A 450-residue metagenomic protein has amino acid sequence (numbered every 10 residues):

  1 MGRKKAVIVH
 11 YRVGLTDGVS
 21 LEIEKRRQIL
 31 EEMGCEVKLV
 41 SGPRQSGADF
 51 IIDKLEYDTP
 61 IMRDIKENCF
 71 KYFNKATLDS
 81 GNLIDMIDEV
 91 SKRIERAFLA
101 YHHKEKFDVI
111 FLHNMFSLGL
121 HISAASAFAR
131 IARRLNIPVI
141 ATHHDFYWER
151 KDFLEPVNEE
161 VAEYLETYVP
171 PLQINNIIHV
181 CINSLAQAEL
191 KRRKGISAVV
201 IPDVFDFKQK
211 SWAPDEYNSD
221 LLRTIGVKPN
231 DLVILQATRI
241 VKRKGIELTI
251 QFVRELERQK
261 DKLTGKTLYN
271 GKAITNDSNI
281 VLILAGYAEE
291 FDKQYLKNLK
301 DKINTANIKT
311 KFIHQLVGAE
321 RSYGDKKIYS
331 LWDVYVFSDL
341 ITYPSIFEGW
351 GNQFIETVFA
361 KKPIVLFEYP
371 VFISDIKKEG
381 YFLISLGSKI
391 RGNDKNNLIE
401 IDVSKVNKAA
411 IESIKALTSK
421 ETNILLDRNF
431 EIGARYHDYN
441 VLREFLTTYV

Functional and structural regions predicted by a protein language model:
M1-D53, I137, R443: N-terminal subdomain of nucleotide-sugar transferases
I29, K38-V109, I303-T305: A conserved catalytic-core segment of Leloir-type glycosyltransferases
R150, V157-Y217, N298: A short, active-site helix/loop in glycosyltransferases that binds the activated sugar's phosphate group
L222-R223, V227-K244, I250-R254: Conserved donor-binding/catalytic core segment of Leloir-type glycosyltransferases
I274-A288, K293-D333, G380-F382, G387: Nucleotide-activated donor-binding/catalytic signature segment of Leloir-type glycosyltransferases, i.e., the conserved
I346: Aromatic "clamp/platform" in nucleotide-sugar-dependent glycosyltransferases that forms part of the donor/acceptor
I373-S413: Change "using UDP/GDP/dTDP sugars" to "using nucleotide sugars
E400-K408, L417-Y449: A charged, aromatic-enriched C-terminal amphipathic alpha-helix characteristic of glycosyltransferases across folds
